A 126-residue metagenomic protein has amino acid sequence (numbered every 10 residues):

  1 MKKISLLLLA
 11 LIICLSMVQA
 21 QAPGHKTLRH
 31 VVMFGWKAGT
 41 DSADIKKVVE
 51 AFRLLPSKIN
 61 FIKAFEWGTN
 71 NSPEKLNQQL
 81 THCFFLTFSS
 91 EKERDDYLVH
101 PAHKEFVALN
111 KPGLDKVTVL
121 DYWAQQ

Functional and structural regions predicted by a protein language model:
M1-G24: Bacterial Sec-dependent N-terminal signal peptides
Q19-T81, S89-D96, Y122-Q126: Short S/T/G/P-rich N-terminal loop/turn motif that feeds into the first structured element of a domain
F61-I62, L114-K116: A generic structural signal for alpha->beta connector loops
F85: Active-site scaffold segments
D95-D96, A108-L114: Short, exposed beta-strand-loop hairpins at the edges of beta-sheets in extracellular/periplasmic proteins
